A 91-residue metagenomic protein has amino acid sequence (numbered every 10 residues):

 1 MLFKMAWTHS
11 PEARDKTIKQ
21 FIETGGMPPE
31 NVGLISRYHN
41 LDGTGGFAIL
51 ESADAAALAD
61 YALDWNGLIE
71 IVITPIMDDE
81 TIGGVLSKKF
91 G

Functional and structural regions predicted by a protein language model:
M1-G91: Conserved, structured core segments of small domains
